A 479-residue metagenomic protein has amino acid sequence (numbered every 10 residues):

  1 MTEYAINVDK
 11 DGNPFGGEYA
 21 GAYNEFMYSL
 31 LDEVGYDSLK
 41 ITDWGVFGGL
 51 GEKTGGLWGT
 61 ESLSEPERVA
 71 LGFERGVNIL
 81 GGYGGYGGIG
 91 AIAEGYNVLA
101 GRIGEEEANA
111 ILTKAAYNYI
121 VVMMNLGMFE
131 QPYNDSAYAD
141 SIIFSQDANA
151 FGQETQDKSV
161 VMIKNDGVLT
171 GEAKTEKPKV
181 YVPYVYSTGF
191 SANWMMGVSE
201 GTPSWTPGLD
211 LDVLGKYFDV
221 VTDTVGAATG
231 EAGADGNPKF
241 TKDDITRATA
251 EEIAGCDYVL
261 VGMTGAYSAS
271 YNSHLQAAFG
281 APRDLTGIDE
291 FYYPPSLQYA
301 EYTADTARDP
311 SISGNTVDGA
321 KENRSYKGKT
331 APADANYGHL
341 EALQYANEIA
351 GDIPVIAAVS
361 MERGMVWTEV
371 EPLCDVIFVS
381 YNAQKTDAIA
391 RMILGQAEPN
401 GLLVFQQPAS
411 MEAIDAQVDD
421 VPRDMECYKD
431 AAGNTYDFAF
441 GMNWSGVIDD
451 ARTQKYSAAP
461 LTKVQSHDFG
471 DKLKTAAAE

Functional and structural regions predicted by a protein language model:
M1-E65, I89-E106, K114, V121 (+2 more regions): C-terminal non-catalytic regions of proteins with extracellular/luminal or membrane-system context
D32, E65-G76, I120-N125: Conserved short secondary-structure transition element at the edge of the structured enzyme core that lines
F73-G82, Y86-I89: Mobile "lid/hinge" segments at catalytic clefts and subdomain interfaces of large enzymes
N78, N125-P132, N165-L169: Intrinsically disordered or highly flexible coil/loop and linker segments, enriched in small and charged/polar residues
G84-G85, E130-S136, G171-K174: Short coil/turn segments at secondary-structure boundaries
Y117, M124-A139: Conserved, charged catalytic cores of large soluble enzymes
